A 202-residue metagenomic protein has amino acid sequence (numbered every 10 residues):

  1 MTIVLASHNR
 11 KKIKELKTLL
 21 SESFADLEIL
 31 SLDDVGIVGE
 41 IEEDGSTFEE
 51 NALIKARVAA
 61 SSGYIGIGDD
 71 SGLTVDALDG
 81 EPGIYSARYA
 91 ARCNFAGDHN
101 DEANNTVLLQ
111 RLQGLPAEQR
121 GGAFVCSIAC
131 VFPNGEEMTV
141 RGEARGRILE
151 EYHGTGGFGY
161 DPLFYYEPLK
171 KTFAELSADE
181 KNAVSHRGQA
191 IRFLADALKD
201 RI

Functional and structural regions predicted by a protein language model:
T2-V4, K11-I202: Anionic-ligand binding patches
